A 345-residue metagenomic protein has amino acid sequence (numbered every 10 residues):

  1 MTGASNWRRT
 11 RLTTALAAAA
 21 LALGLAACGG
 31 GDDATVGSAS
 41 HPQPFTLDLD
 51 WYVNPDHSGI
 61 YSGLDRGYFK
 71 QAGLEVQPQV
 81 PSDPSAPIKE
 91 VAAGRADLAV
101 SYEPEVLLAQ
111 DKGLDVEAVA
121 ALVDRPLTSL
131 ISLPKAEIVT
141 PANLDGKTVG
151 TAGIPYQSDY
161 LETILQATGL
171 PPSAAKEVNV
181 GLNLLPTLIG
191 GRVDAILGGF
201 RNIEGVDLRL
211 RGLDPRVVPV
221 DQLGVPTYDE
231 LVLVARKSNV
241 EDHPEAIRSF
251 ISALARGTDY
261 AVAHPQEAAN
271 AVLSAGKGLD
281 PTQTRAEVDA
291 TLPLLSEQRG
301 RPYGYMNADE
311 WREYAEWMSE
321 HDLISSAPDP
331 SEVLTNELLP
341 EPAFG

Functional and structural regions predicted by a protein language model:
M1-L16: Bacterial N-terminal signal peptides that target proteins for export
G24-A27: C-terminal motif of bacterial Sec signal peptides marking the signal peptidase cleavage site
G29-D32: Bacterial signal peptide processing site
V36-G181, L185-N202, V217-P219: Short, glycine-/small- and polar/acidic-enriched structural segments that line small-molecule recognition paths
P104, L182-T187, G191-G278: Pocket-lining segment of extracytoplasmic ligand-binding domains
P172-K176, K277-D289, S325-E332: Short, surface-exposed acidic
D242-H321: Secondary-structure end/capping motifs
W311-G345: Conserved C-terminal helix/tail region of periplasmic/extracytoplasmic solute-binding proteins
